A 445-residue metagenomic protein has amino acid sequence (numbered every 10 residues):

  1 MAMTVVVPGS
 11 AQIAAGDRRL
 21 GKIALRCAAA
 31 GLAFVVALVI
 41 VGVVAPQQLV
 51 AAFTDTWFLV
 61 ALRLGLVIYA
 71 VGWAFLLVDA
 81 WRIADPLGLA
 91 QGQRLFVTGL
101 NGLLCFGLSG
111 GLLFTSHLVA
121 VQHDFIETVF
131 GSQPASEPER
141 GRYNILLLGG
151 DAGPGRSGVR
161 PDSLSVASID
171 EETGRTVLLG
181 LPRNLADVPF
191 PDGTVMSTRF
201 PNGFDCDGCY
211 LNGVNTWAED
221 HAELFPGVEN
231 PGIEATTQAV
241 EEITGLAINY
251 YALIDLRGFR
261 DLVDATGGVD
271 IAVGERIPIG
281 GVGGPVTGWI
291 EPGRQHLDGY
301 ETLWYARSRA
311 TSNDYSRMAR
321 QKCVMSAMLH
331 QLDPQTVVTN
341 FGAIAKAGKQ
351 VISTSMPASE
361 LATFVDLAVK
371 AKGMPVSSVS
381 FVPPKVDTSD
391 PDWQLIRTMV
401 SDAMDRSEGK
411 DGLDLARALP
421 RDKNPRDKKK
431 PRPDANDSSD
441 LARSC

Functional and structural regions predicted by a protein language model:
M1-G31: Hydrophobic, aromatic-rich membrane-embedded alpha-helical segments
Q12-L20, W73-L95: Cytoplasmic membrane-interface segments at the C-terminal ends of transmembrane helices
G21-L25, A52-L66, Q91-V97: Membrane-water interface of alpha-helical transmembrane segments
A28-A33, T115-L118: A small-residue-rich subset of transmembrane alpha-helices
A30-D85: Membrane-embedded alpha-helical segments of integral membrane proteins
A33, I68-V78, F106-L113, A362 (+1 more regions): Alpha-helical transmembrane segments
L89-V121: Internal/C-terminal transmembrane anchor helices
F114-C445: Non-catalytic, solvent-exposed segments at the cell envelope interface
